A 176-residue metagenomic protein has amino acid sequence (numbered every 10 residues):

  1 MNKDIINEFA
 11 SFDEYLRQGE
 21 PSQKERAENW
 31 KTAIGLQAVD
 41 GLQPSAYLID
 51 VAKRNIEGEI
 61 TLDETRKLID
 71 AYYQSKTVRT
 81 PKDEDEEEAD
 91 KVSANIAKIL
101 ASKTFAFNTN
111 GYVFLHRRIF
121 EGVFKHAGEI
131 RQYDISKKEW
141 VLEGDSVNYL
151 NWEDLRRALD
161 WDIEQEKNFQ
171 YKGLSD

Functional and structural regions predicted by a protein language model:
M1-D176: FIC/Doc superfamily catalytic core
